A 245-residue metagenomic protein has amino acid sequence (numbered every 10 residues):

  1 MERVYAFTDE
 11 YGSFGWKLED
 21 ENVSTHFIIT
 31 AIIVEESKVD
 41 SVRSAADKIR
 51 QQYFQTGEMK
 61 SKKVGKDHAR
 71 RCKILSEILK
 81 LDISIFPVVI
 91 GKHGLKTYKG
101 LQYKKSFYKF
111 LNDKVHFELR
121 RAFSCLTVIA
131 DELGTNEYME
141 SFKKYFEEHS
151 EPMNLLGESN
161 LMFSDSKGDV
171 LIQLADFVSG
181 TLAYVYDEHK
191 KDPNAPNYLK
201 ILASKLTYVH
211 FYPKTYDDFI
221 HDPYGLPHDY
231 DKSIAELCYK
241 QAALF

Functional and structural regions predicted by a protein language model:
M1-F245: Phosphate-ester processing/binding pockets and catalytic centers
